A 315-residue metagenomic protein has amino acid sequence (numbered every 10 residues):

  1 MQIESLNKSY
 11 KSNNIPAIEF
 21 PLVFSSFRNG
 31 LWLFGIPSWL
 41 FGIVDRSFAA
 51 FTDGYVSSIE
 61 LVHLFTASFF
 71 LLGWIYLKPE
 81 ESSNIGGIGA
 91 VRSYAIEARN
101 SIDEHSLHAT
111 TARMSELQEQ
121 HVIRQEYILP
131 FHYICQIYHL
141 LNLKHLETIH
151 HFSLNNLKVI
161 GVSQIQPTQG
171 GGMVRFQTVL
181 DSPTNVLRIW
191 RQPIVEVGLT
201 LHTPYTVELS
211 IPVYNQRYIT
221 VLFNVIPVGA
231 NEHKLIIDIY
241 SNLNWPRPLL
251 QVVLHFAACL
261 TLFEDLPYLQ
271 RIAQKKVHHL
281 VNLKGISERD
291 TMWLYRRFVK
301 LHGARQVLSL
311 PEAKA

Functional and structural regions predicted by a protein language model:
M1-H105: N-terminal alpha-helical membrane-insertion module
F20-W32, I43-A50, S57-L64, P183-V228: Hydrophobic-ligand binding "helix-grip"
H63-F70, R289-E312: Intrinsically disordered, low-complexity terminal tails
T66, F70, K78-Q164: Hydrophobic ligand-binding cavity/cleft-lining segments
R124, Y138, H145-T206: Extracytosolic and intramembrane catalytic regions of membrane-associated proteins in envelope/secretory systems
E208-F263, P267, R271: Beta-strand/loop substructures that line and gate deep hydrophobic ligand-binding cavities in soluble
P248-G303: A conserved amphipathic terminal alpha-helix motif
